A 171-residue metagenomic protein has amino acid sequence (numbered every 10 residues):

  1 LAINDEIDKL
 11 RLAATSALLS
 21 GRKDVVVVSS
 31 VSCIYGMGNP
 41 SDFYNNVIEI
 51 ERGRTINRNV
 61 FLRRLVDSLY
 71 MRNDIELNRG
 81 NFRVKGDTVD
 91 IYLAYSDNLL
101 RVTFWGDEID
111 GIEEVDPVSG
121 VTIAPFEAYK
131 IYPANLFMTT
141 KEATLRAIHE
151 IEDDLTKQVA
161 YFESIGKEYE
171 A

Functional and structural regions predicted by a protein language model:
L1-A171: ASCE RecA-like P-loop NTPase motor cores that couple ATP hydrolysis to mechanical translocation on nucleic acids
